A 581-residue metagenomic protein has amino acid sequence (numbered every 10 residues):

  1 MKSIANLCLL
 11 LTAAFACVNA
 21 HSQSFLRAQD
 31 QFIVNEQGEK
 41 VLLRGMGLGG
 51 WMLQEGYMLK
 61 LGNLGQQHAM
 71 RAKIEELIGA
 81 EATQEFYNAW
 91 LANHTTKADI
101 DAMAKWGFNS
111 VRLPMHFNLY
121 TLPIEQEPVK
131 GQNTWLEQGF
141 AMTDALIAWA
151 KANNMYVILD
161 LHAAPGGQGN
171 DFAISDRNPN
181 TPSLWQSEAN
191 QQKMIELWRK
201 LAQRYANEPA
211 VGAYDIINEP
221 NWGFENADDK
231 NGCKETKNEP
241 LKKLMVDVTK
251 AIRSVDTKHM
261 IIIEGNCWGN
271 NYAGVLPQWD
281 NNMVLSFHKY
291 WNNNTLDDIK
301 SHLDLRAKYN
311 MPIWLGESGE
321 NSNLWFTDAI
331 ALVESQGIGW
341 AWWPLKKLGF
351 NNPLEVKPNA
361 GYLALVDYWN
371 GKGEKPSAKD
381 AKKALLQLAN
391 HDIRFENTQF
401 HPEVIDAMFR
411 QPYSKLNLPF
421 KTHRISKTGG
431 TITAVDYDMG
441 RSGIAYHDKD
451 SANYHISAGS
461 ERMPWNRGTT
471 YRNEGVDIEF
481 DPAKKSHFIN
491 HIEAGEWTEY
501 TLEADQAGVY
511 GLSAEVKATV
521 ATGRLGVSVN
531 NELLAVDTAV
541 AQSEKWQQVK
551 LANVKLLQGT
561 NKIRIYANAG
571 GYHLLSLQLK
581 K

Functional and structural regions predicted by a protein language model:
M1-Q23: Bacterial Sec-dependent N-terminal signal peptides
S22, K97-I100, A145, S451 (+1 more regions): Coil residues (strongly favoring Ser/Thr
F25, Q186, K193-K347, N352 (+1 more regions): Extracellular glycoside hydrolase catalytic/binding regions
Q29-L43, L48-M260, G265-A273: Active-site mouth of glycoside hydrolases
V41-L42, W51-M58, L122, N294-T295 (+2 more regions): Short, solvent-exposed loop/turn elements at domain surfaces
G47, M115-F117, L161, K289 (+3 more regions): Short beta-strand segments enriched in hydrophobic/aromatic residues within well-folded beta-rich domains
W325-D328, L332-I425: Aromatic-rich peripheral "rim/lid" segments of glycoside hydrolase catalytic domains that contact and position glycan
A407-K581: Extracytoplasmic
